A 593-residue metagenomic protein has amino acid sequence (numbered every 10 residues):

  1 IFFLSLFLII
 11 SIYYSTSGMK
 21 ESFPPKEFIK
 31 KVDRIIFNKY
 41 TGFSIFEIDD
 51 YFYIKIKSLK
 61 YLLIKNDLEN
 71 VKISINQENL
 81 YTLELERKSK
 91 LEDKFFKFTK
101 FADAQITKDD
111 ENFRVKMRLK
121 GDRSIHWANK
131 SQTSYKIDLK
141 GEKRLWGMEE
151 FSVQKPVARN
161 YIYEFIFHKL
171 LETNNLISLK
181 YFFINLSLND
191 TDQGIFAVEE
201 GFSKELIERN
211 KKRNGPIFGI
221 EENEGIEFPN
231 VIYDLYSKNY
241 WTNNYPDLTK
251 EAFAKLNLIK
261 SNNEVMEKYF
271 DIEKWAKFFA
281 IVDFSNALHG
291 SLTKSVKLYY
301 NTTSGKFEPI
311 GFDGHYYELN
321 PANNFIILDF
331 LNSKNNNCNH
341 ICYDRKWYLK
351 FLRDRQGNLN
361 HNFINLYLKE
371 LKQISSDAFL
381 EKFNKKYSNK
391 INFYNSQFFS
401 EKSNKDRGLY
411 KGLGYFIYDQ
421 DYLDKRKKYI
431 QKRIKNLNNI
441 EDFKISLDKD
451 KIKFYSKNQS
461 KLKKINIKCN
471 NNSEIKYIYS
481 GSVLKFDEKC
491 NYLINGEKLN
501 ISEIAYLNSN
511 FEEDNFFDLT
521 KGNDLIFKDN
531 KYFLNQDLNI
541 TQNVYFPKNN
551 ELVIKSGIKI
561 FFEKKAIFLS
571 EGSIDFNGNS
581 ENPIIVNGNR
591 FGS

Functional and structural regions predicted by a protein language model:
I1-N112, F379-T520: Regulatory N- and C-terminal appendages and interdomain linkers associated with kinase/kinase-like NTP transferase
S17-M19, D49, K250-A287, S291 (+1 more regions): Middle-to-C-terminal accessory/interaction subdomains
K100-S152, V157: Conserved oxyanion/phosphate-binding beta-strand-loop segments in alpha/beta enzyme cores
E150, S178-S187, V265-Y269, V296 (+1 more regions): Surface-exposed patches in mature extracellular/periplasmic domains of secreted proteins
E150-R159, K238-Y245, N263-F270, F351-G357: Second-shell loop/turn segments in exported
P156-T191: A conserved helix-loop-beta module that forms one wall/lid of the active-site cleft in ATP-utilizing catalytic domains
N175-L179, T191-K277: Internal "kinase-insert"/substrate-recognition segments embedded within catalytic cores of ATP-dependent enzymes
N472-S593: Beta-strand/loop edge motif enriched in small/polar residues
